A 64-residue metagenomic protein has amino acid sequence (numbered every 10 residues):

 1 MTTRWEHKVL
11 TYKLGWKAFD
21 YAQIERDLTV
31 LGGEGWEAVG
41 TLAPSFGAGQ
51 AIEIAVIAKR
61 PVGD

Functional and structural regions predicted by a protein language model:
M1-D64: Terminus-proximal functional modules
